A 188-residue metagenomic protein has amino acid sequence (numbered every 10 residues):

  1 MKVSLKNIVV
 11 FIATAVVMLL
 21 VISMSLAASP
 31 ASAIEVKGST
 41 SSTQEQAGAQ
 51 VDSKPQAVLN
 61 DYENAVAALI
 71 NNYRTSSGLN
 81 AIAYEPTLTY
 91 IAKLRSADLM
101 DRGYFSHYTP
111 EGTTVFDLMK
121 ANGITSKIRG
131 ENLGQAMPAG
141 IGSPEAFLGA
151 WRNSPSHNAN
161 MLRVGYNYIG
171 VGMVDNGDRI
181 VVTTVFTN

Functional and structural regions predicted by a protein language model:
V3-K6, S32, V115-T187: A well-ordered secondary-structure block
S4-S29: Sec-dependent N-terminal signal peptides of Gram-positive bacterial secreted proteins and lipoproteins
N7, T75, S96, N158-A159: Hydrophobic alpha-helical segments, especially transmembrane helices and their immediate juxtamembrane helical caps
I22-Q44: Sec-dependent signal peptide cleavage junction
G38-A65, N71: N-terminal low-complexity, Pro/Thr/Ser-rich intrinsically disordered segments that act as propeptides or flexible
A47-V51, Y73-T75, K93-S96, T125-K127 (+1 more regions): A short alpha-helix capping/helix-coil boundary motif
V51-P55, N80, A139: Short amphipathic alpha-helical segments at helix-loop
V58-N122, V164, Y168-G170: Short, well-ordered surface patches within globular domains
